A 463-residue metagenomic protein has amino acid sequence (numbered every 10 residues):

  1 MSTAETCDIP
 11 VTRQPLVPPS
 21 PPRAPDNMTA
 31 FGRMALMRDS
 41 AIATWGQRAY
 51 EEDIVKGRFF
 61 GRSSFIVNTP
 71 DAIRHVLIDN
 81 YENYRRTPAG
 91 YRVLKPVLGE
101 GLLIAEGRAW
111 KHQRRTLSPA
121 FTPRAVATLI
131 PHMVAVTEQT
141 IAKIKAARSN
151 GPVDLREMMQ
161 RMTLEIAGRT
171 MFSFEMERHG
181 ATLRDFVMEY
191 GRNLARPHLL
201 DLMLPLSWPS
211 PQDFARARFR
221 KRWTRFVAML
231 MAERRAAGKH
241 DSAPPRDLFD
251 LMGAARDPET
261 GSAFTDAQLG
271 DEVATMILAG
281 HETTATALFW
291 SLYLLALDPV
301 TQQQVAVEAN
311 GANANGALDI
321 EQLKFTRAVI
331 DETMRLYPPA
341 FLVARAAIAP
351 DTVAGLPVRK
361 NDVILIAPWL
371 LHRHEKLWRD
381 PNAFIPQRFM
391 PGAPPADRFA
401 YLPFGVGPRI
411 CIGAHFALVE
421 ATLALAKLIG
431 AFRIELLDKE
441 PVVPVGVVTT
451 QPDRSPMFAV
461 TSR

Functional and structural regions predicted by a protein language model:
M1-S64, D71, A89-P96, F186 (+2 more regions): N-terminal targeting/anchor module and adjacent flexible "hinge" preceding the catalytic domain
S2-P22, R85-Y91, A109-K111, A125-T286 (+2 more regions): Cytochrome P450 heme-thiolate monooxygenase catalytic core
S2-V17, A43, Q47-A49, T137-I141 (+5 more regions): Cytochrome P450 proximal C-terminal region
P21-N27, I130-V134, D185-E189, S242-D250 (+7 more regions): Cytochrome P450 I-helix active-site segment
F31-E52, M229, G316-A354: Conserved cytochrome P450 K-helix E-x-x-R motif and the immediately C-terminal K′/meander segment
T283-Q302, A306-E308, H415-A431: Cytochrome P450 catalytic-core helices
I366-A393: Conserved cytochrome P450 K-helix/beta-meander segment immediately N-terminal to the heme-binding cysteine loop
